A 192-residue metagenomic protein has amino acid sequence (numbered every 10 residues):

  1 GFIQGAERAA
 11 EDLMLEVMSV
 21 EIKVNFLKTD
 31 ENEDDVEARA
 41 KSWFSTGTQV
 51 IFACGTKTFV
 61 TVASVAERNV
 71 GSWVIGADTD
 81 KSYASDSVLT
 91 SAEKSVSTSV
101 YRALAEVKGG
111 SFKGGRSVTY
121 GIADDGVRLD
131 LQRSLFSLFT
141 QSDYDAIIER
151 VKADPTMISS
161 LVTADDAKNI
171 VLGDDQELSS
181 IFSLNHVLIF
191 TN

Functional and structural regions predicted by a protein language model:
G1-N192: A residue-level marker of the well-folded mature domains of exported/periplasmic proteins
